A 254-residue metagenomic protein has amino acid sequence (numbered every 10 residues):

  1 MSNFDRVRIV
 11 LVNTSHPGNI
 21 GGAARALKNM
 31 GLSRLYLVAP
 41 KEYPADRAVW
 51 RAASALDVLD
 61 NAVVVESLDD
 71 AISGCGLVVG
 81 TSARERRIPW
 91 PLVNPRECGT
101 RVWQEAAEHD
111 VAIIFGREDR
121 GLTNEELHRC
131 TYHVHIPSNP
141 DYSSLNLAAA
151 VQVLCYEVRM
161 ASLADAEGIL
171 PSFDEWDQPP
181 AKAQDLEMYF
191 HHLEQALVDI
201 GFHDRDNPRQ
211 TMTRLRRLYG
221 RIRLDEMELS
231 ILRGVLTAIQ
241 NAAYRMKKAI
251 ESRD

Functional and structural regions predicted by a protein language model:
M1-D254: Post-transcriptional modification and biogenesis factors for structured RNAs of the translation apparatus
